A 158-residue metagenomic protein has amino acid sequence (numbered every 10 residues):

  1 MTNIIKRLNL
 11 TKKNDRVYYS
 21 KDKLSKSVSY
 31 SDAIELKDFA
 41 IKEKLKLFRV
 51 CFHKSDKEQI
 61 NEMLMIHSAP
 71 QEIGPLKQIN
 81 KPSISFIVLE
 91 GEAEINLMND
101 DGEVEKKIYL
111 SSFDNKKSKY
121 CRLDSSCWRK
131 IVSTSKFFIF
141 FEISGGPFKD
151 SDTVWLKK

Functional and structural regions predicted by a protein language model:
M1-I60, K107-F113: A short, N-terminal "cap"/entry segment at the start of jelly-roll beta-barrel domains of the cupin/DSBH fold
F52-N61, Q71-S85, K116: A short beta-loop-beta micro-motif enriched in histidine and acidic residues
M63-M65, K77, S83-V88, C121 (+1 more regions): His/acidic/aromatic-lined binding-pocket segments of jelly-roll/cupin-type domains and related regulatory beta-sandwich
A69, N80-D101: Glycine- and acidic-residue-biased ligand/ion/polar-headgroup-sensing regions
A69-Q71, K81, C127, K136: A generic "binding-loop/recognition-motif" signal
E72-G74, E94, K116-C121, S125-I131: Histidine-centered metal-chelating micro-motifs
G74-P75, I95-L97, F140-E142: Short hydrophobic/aromatic-rich beta-strand segments that constitute the beta-sheet cores of beta-sandwich/beta-barrel
D100-K107, D114-K116, W128-K158: Double-stranded beta-helix
